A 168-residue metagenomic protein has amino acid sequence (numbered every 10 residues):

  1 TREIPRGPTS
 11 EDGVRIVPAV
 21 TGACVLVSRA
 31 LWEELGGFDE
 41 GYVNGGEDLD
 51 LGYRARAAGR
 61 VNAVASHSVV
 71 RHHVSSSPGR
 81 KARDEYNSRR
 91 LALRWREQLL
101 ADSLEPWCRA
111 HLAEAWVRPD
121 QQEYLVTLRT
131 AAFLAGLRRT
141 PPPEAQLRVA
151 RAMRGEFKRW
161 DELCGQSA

Functional and structural regions predicted by a protein language model:
T1-L35, L49, A58, V69-H73 (+2 more regions): Acidic/His-rich active-site region of diverse nucleotide-sugar glycosyltransferases
A23, Y42-V43, V61: Short N-terminal micro-motifs specific to bacterial/archaeal maturation and metal-cluster initiation sites
G41-Y42, S77: Short strand->helix junction
N44-D50: Acidic donor-binding loop at a coil-to-helix junction in glycosyltransferase catalytic cores that engages
L49, R56-L147, R151-G155, D161: Active-site-adjacent helix/loop segment of glycosyltransferases that harbors family-specific signature motifs
C164-A168: Short, intrinsically disordered terminal tails adjacent to the first/last structured region
